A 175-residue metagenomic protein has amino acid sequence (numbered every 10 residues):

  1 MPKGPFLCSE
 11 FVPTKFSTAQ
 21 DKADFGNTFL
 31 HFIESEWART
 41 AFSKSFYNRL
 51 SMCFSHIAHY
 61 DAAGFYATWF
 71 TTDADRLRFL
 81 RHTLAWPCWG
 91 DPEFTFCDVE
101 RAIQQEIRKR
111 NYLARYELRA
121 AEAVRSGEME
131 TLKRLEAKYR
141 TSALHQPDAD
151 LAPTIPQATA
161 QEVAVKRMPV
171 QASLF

Functional and structural regions predicted by a protein language model:
M1-E10, E130-R134, Y139-F175: Glycine- and charge-rich intrinsically disordered segments
M1-F32, S173-F175: Short, extreme N-terminal segment that most often corresponds to the first beta-strand
T14-F25, F42, Q105, V124-G127 (+1 more regions): Non-membrane alpha-helical secondary structure
K15, K22-A23, R108, Y112 (+1 more regions): Low-complexity, intrinsically disordered tandem-repeat tracts enriched in small/polar residues
A23-E34, S51, R81, E100 (+2 more regions): Residue-level detector of alpha-helical secondary structure
E34, A38, S55, A137-R140 (+1 more regions): Intrinsic disorder/low-complexity segments in short proteins, especially the signal peptide and propeptide regions
A38-R108: Acidic, low-complexity, intrinsically disordered interaction modules
I103-A143: Charge-rich, low-complexity alpha-helical coiled-coil segments
